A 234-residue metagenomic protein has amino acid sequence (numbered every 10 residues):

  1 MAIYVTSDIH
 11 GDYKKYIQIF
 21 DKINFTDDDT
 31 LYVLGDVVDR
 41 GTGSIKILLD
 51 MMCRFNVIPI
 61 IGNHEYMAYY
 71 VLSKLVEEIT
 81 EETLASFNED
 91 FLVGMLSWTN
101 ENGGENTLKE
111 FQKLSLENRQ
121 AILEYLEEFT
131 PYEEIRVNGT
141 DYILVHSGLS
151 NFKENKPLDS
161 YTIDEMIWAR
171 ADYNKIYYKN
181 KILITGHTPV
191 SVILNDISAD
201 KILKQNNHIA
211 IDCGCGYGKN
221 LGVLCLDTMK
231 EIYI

Functional and structural regions predicted by a protein language model:
M1-D50: N-terminal active-site segment of His-dependent metallophosphoesterases
V5, V33, P59-I60, I143 (+2 more regions): Residue-level marker for buried hydrophobic side chains located in beta-strands that build the well-ordered beta-sheet
T6, I17, N24-F25, V76-E81 (+4 more regions): Catalytic phosphate/metal-binding cores of nucleic-acid and nucleotide-processing enzymes, i.e., regions that mediate
D8, G35-D36, G62-N63, G186-H187 (+1 more regions): Active-site glycine-centered loops adjacent to acidic/histidine catalytic or metal-binding residues that shape
H10-K14, D39-T42, Y66-Y69, H187-N195 (+1 more regions): Active-site environment of divalent metal-dependent phosphoester hydrolases
T26-D28, R54-N56, G139-T140, K179-K181: A general structural motif
S44-I47, C53-E133: Active-site neighborhood of divalent metal-dependent phosphoester bond hydrolases
N100-A210, G214-K219, K230-Y233: Acidic, His/Gly-enriched loop-helix segments that form or flank divalent-metal centers in metallo-dependent hydrolases
